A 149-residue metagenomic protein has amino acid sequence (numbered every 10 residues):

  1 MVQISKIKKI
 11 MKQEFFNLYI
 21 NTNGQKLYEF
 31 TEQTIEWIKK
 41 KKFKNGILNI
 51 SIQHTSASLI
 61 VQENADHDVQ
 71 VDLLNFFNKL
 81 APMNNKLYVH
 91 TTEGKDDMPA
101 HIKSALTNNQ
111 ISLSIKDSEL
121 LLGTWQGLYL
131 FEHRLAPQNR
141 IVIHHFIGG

Functional and structural regions predicted by a protein language model:
Q3-G149: Active-site histidine-anchored catalytic micro-motif
